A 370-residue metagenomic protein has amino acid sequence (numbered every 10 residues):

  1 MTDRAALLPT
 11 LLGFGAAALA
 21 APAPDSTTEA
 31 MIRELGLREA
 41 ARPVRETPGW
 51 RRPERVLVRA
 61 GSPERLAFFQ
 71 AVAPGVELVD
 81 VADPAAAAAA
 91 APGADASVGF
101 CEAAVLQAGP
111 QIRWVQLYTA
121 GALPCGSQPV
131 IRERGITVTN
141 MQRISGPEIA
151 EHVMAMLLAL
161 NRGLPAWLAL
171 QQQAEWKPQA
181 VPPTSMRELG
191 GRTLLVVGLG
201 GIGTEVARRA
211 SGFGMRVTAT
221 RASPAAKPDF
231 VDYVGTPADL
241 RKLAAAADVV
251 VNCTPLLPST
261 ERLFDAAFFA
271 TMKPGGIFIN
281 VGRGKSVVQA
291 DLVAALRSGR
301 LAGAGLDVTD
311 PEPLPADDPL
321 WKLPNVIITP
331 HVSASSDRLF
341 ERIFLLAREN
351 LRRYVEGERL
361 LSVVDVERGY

Functional and structural regions predicted by a protein language model:
R4-D25: N-terminal export signals
T27-T139: An N-terminal-biased, well-structured beta-alpha scaffold segment characteristic of Rossmann-like dinucleotide-binding
E133-I136, M141-T193, A219, V363: Phosphate-binding beta-alpha-beta segment of Rossmann-like dinucleotide-binding domains, i.e., the NAD(P)
A150-A169, S211-M215, L345-R353, E358: Oxidoreductase and adenylate-handling cofactor-binding alpha/beta cores
L199-G200: Glycine-rich Rossmann-fold phosphate-binding loop(s) that bind the pyrophosphate of adenine dinucleotide cofactors
G212-F230: NAD(P)-binding Rossmann-fold cofactor-contacting core
P224-P319: Rossmann-like adenosine-cofactor binding region
G275, V281-Y370: Rossmann-like dinucleotide-binding domain for NAD(H)/NADP(H)
